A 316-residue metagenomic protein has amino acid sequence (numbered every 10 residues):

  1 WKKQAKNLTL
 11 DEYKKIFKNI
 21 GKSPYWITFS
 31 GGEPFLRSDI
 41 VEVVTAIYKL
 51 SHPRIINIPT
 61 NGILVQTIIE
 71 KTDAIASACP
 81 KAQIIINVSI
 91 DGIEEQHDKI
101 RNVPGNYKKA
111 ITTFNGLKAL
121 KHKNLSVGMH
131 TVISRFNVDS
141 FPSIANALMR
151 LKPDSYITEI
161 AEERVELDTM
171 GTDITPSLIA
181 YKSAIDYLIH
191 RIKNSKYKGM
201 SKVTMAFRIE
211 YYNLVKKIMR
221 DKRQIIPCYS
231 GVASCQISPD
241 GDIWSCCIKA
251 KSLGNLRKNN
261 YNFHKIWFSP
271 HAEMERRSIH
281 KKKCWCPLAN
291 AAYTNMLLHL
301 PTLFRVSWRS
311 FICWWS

Functional and structural regions predicted by a protein language model:
W1-Q83, P176, H299, S316: Conserved alpha-helical substructure of the radical SAM core
D11-K18, E42-T45, K49, E70-A74 (+6 more regions): Replace "anionic and nucleotidyl ligands
K22, S77, N106, H271-A272: Residue-level marker of structural boundaries
P24, I68, I75, I209-M219 (+1 more regions): Conserved short hydrophobic patches within well-ordered secondary structure
E33, T60-G62, I90-G92, T131-I133 (+1 more regions): Short, flexible loop/turn elements at secondary-structure junctions
A78-K81, I85-S234, S238-D240, W244-K258 (+1 more regions): Radical SAM enzyme [4Fe-4S]-AdoMet core and its adjacent flexible, acidic and glycine-rich loops/tails across
I225, D240-S316: Flexible mid-to-C-terminal extensions adjoining Fe-S/redox cofactors in radical SAM and related proteins
